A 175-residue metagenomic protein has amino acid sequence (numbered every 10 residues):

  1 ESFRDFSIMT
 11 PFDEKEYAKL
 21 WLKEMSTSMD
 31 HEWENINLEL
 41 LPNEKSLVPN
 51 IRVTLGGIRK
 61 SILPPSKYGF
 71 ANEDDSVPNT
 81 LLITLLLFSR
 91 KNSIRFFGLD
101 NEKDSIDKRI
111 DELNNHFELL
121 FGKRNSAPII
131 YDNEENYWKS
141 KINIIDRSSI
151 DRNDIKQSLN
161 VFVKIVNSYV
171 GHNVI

Functional and structural regions predicted by a protein language model:
E1-I175: Intrinsically disordered, low-complexity protein-interaction/activation regions
